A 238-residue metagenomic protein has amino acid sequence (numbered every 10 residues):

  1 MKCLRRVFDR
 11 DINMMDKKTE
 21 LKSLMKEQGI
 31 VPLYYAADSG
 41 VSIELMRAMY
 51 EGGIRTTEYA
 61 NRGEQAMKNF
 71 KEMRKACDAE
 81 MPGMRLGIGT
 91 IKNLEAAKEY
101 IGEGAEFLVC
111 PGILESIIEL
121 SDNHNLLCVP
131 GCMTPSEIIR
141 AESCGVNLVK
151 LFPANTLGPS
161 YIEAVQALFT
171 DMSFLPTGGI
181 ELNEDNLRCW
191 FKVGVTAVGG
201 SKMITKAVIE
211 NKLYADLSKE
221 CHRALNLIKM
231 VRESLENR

Functional and structural regions predicted by a protein language model:
C3-L4, F8-E95, E99-E103, K192 (+1 more regions): Conserved N-terminal beta1-alpha1 strand-loop-helix module at the mouth
I30-Y34, T57-Y59, L86-G89, L108-V109 (+4 more regions): Hydrophobic faces of well-ordered beta-strands that scaffold small-molecule active sites in alpha/beta enzyme cores
Y50-R55, I101-L108, N123-V129, S143-L148 (+2 more regions): Glycine-enriched alpha-helix->loop->beta-strand junction motifs that scaffold or abut catalytic
I54-G63, A96, I101-E103, H124 (+3 more regions): Glycine/Thr-rich beta-alpha phosphate-binding loop at enzyme active sites
N61-R62, I91, G112-E115, M133-T134 (+3 more regions): Short, ordered loop/turn segments at secondary-structure junctions
R85-G87, N93-G131, P135: Helix-adjacent hinge/juxtasegments
N93-E103, S136-C144, E181-T196: Catalytic cores of alpha/beta
F107-I117, L151-G158, G194-Y214: Glycine-rich phosphate-binding active-site loops on the catalytic face of alpha/beta enzymes
